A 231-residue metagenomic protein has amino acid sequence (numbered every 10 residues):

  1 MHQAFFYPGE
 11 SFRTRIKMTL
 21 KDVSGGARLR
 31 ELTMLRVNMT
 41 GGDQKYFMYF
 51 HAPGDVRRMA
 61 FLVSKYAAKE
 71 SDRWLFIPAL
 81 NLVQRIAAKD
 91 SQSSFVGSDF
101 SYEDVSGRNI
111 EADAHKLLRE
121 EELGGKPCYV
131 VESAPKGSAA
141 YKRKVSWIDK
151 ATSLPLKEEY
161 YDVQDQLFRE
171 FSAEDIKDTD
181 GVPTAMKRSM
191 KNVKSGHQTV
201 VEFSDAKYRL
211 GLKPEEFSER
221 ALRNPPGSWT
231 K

Functional and structural regions predicted by a protein language model:
H2-A79: N-terminal mature ectodomain segment of secretory-pathway/periplasmic proteins
F12, L32, Y46, D113 (+3 more regions): A broad, low-specificity signal marking well-ordered, structured residues that form hydrophobic/aromatic
N38-Q44, R119-P127, T179-G181: Short, ordered beta-strand-loop transition motifs
G41, V56, A67-A68, D113 (+2 more regions): Short solvent-exposed loop/turn micro-motifs enriched in small/polar/acidic residues
H51, L62-S64, D72-F76, L82-I86 (+2 more regions): Gly/Pro-enriched, hydrophobic low-complexity segments that function as extracytoplasmic propeptides/linkers
V63, L118-R119: Beta-strand-rich interaction surfaces with strong enrichment in secreted/lumenal proteins
G107-A114, E120-E121: Surface-exposed beta-loop interaction hotspot
S218-K231: Short, low-complexity, Pro/Ser/Thr/Gly-rich segments in the mature regions of secreted, periplasmic
